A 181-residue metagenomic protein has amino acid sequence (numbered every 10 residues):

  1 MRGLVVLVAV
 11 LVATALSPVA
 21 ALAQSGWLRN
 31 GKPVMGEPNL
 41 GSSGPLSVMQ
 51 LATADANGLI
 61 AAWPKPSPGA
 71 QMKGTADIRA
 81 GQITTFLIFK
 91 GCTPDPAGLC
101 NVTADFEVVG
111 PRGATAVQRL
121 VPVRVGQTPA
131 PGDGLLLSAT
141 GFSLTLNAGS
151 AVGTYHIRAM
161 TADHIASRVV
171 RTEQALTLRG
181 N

Functional and structural regions predicted by a protein language model:
M1, A21-A23: N-terminal targeting/docking segments
M1-V8: Bacterial N-terminal signal peptides that target proteins for export
A13-A21: C-terminal segment of classical bacterial N-terminal signal peptides
Q24-N181: Intrinsically disordered, low-complexity terminal regions enriched in Ser/Thr/Pro/Gly and charged residues
